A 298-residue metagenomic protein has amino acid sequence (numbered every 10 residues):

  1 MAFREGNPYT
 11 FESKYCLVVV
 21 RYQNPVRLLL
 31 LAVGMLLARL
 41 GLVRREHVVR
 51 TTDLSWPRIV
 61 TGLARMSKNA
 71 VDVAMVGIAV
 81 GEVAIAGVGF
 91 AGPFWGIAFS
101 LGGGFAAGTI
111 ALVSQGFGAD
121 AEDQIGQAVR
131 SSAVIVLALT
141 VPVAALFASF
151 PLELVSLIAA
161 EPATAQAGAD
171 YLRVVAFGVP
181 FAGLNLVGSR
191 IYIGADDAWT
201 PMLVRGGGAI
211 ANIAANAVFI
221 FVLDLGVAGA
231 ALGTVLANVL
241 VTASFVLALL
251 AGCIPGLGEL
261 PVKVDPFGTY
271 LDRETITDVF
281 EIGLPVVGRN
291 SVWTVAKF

Functional and structural regions predicted by a protein language model:
A2-S55, V113-G178, I220-G283: Short alpha-helical transmembrane segments in multi-pass integral membrane proteins
W56-A111, V175-A182, T277-F298: Transmembrane helix-bundle signature of multi-pass secondary active exporters and lipid flippases
V60, A64, D72-V76, V88 (+13 more regions): Hydrophobic/aromatic residues within transmembrane alpha-helices of membrane transport systems, especially the TMDs
L63, S67, V71, L101 (+9 more regions): Generic alpha-helical transmembrane segments of integral inner-membrane proteins, especially permease/transport modules
G81-E82, E161, D196-A198, G226: Short loop-to-helix capping motifs
I85-A148, A182-P201: Small-residue-rich hydrophobic transmembrane alpha-helices
V88-A91, W95, Y171-V174, P201-V204 (+1 more regions): Hydrophobic positions within alpha-helical transmembrane segments of Major Facilitator Superfamily-type secondary
